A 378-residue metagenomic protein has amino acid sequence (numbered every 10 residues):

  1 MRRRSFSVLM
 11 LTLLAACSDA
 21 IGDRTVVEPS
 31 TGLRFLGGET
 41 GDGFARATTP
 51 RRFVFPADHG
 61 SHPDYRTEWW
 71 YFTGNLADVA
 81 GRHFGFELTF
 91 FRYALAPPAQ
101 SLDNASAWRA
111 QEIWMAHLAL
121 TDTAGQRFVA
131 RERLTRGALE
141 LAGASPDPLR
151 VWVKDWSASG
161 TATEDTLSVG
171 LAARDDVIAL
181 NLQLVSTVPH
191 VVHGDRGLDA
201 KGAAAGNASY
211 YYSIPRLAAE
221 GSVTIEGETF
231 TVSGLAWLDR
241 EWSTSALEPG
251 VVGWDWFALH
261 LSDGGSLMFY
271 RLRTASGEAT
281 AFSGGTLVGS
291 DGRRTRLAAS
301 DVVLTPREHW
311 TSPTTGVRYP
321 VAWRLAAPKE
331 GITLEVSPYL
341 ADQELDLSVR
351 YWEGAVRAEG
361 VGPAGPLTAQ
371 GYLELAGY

Functional and structural regions predicted by a protein language model:
R3-S7: N-terminal export leaders
L9-L11, G22: Low-complexity, intrinsically disordered segments with a bias for serine/threonine
L13-A16: C-terminal motif of bacterial Sec signal peptides marking the signal peptidase cleavage site
S18-Y378: Structured soluble/peripheral alpha/beta segments that form catalytic or ligand/cofactor-binding pockets
